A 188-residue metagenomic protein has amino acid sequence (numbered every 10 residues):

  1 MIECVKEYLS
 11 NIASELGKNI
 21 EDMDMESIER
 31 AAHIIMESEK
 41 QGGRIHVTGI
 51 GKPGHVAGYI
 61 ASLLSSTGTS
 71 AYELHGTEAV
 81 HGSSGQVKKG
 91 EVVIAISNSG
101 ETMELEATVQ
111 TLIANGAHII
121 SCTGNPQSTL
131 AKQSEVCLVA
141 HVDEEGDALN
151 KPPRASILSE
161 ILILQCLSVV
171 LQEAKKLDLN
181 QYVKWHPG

Functional and structural regions predicted by a protein language model:
M1-Q41: An N-terminal, well-structured beta->alpha segment
M25-A31, V169-G188: Active-site phosphate/pyrophosphate-binding segments
M36, G43-K175: Glycine-rich phosphate-binding loops that contact phosphosugars or nucleotide phosphates
